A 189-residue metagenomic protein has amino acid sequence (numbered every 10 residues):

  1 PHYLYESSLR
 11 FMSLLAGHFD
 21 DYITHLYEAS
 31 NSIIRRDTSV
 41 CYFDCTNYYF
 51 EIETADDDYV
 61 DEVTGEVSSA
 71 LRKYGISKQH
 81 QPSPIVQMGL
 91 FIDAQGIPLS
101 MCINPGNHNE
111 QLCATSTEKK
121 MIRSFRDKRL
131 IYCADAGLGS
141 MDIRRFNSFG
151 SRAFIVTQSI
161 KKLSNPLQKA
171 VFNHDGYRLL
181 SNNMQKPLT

Functional and structural regions predicted by a protein language model:
P1-T189: Anion-binding and metal-coordination hotspots
